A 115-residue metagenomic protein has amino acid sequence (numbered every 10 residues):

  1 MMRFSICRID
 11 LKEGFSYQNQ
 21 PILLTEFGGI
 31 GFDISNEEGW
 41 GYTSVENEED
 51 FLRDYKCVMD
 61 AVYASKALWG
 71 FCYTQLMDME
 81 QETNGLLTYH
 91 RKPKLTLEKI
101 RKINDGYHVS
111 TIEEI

Functional and structural regions predicted by a protein language model:
M1-R91, K99, I112-E113: Substrate-binding/catalytic cleft of secreted carbohydrate-active enzymes, primarily glycoside hydrolases
L95: Histidine-centered active-site microenvironments of extracellular/periplasmic hydrolases and transferases
K102-I115: Surface beta-strand/loop "capping" patches
